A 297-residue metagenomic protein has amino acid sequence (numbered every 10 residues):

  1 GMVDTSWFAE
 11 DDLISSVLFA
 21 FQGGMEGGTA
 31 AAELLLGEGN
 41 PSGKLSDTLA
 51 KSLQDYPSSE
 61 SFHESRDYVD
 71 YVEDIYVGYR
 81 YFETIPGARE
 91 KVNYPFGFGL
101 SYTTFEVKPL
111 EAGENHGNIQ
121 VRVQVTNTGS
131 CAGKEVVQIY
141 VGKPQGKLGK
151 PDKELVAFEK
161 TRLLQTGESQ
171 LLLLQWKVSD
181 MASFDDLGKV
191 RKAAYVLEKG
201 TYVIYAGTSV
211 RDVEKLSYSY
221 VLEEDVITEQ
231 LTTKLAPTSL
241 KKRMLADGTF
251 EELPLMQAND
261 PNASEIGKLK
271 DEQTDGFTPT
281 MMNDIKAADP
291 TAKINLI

Functional and structural regions predicted by a protein language model:
G1-K134, T166, A194-S209, V213 (+2 more regions): Secreted, periplasmic, or luminal enzymes acting at the cell surface/secretory milieu
T126-T128, G142, Q175-S179, E223: Solvent-exposed residues in well-ordered beta-strands and their adjoining turns, especially edge/terminal strands
S130-K147, D152-K153: Short acidic, flexible loop segments centered on an aromatic residue
K147-V190: Intrinsically disordered, low-complexity Pro/Gly/Ser/Thr-rich segments with frequent PxxP/GP/PP motifs and embedded
D284-I297: N-terminal amphipathic, basic-rich helices that act as targeting or association modules
